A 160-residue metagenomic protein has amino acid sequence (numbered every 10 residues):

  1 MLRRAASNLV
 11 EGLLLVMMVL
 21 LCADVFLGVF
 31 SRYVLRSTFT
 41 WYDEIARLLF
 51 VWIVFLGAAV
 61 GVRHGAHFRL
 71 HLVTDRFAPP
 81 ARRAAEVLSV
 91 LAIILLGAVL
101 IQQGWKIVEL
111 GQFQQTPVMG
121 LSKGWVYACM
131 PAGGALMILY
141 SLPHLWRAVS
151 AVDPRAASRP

Functional and structural regions predicted by a protein language model:
M1-P160: Alpha-helical transmembrane segments and membrane-interface helix-loop junctions in multi-pass membrane proteins
